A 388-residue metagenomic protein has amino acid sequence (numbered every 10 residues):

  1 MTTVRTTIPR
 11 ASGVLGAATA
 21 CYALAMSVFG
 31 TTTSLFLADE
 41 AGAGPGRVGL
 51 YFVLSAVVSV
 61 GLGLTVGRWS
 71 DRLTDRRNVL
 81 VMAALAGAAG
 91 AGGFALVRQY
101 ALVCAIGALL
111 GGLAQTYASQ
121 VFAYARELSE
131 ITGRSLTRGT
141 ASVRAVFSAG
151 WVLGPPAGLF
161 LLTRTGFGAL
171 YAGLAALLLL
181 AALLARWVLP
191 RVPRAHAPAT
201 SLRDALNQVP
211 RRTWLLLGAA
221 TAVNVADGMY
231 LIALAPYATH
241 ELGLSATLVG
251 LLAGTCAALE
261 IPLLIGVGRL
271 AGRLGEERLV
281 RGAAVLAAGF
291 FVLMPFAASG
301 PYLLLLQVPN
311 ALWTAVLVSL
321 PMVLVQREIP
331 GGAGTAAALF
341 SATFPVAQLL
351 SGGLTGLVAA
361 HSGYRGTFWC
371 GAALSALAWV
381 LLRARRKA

Functional and structural regions predicted by a protein language model:
M1-S12, V188-A219: Juxtamembrane intracellular "pre-TM" segments in multi-pass secondary transporters
V4-A56, L215, A219, N224-L242 (+1 more regions): Helix-loop boundary and gating motifs at the non-cytosolic
A20, A101-A118, T221, Y302-V316: Hydrophobic core of transmembrane alpha-helices in multi-pass small-molecule transporters, especially MFS/SLC-type
L62-D75, L162, L263-E276, A359: Helix-to-loop junctions at the C-terminal end of transmembrane segments in multipass secondary transporters
N78-G92, A172-A175, R278-L293, W369-A372: Structural signature of the two symmetry-related core transmembrane helices
Q115-E130, V316-I329: Intracellular juxtamembrane helix-capping segments at the cytosolic ends of symmetry-related transmembrane helices
E277-P321: C-terminal transmembrane helical hairpin of 12-TM major facilitator-type secondary transporters
G331-S362: A late C-terminal transmembrane helix in Major Facilitator Superfamily
